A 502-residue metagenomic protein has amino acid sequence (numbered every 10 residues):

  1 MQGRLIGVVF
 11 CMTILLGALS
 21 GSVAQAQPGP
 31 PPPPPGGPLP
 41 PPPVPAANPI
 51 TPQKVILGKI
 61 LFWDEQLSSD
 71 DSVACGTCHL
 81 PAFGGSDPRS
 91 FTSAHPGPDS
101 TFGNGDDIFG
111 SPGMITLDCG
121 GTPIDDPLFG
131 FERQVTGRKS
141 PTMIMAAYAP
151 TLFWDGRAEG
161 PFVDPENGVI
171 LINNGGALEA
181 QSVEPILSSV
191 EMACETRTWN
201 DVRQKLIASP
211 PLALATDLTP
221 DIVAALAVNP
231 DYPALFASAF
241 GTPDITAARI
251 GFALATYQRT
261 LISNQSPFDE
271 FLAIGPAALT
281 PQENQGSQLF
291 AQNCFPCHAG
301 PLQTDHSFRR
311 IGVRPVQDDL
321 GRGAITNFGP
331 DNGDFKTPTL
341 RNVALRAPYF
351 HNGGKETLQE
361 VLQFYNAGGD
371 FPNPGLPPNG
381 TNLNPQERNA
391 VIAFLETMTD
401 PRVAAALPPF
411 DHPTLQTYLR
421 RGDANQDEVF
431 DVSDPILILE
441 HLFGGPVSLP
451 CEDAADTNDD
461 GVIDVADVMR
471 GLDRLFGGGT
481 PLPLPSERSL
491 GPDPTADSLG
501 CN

Functional and structural regions predicted by a protein language model:
M1-R4: N-terminal secretory signal peptides that target proteins for export/translocation
V8-G21: Bacterial N-terminal signal peptides
G17, V23-Q25, G58, L484 (+1 more regions): Residue-level detector of intrinsically disordered, flexible termini and proteolytic processing junctions
S22-Y418: Periplasmic c-type cytochrome electron-transfer domains
F410-N502: Cellulosome-associated attachment modules in secreted, modular CAZymes
